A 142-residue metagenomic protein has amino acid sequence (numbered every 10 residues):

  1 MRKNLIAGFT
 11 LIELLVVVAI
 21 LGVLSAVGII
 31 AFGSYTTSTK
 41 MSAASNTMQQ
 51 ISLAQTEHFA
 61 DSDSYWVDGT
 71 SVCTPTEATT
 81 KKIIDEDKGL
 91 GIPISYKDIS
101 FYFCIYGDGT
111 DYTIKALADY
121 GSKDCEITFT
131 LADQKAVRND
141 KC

Functional and structural regions predicted by a protein language model:
R2-T36: N-terminal single-pass transmembrane signal-anchor helix
K3, G33-S34, I51, P93-D98: Non-catalytic effector/regulatory segments
V18, S45, S52: Conserved catalytic core of two-component sensor histidine kinases
S25, L53-A54: Alpha-helical segments that scaffold the active site and NAD(P)H-binding pocket of short-chain dehydrogenase/reductase
A31-M48: Aliphatic-rich helix starts adjacent to a transmembrane/signal segment
E57-C142: Periplasmic/extracellular, small/polar-rich flexible segments of pilin-like filament-forming proteins
